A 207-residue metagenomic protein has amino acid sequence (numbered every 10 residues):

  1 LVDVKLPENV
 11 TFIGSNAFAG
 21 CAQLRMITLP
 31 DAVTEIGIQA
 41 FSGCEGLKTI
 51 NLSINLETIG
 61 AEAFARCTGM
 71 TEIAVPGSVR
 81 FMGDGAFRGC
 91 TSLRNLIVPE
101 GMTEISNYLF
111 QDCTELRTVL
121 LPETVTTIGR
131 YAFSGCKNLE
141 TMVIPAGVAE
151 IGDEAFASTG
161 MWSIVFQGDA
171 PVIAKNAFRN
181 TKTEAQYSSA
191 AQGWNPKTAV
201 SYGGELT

Functional and structural regions predicted by a protein language model:
L1-F12, A22-E35, E45-T58, T68-F81 (+5 more regions): Structural signature of tandem-repeat unit edges
G14-A19, G37-S42, G60-A63, G83-R88 (+4 more regions): Consensus positions within tandem repeat domains that build extended binding/scaffold surfaces
R179-T207: Membrane-proximal C-terminal cap and juxtamembrane stalk of leucine-rich repeat ectodomains
